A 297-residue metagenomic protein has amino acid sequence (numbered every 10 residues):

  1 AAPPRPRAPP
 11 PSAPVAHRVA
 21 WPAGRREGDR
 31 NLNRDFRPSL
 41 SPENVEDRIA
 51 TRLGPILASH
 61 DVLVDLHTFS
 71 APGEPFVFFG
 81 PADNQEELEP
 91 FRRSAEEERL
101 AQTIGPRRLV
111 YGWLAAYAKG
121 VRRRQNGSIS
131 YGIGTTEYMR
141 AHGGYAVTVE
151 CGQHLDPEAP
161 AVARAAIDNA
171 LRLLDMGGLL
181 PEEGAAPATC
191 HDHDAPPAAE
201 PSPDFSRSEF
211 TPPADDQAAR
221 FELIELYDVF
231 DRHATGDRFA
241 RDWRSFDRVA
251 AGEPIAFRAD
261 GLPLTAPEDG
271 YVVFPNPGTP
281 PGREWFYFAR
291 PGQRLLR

Functional and structural regions predicted by a protein language model:
A1-R297: Structured catalytic-domain cores with a bias toward divalent-metal coordination
